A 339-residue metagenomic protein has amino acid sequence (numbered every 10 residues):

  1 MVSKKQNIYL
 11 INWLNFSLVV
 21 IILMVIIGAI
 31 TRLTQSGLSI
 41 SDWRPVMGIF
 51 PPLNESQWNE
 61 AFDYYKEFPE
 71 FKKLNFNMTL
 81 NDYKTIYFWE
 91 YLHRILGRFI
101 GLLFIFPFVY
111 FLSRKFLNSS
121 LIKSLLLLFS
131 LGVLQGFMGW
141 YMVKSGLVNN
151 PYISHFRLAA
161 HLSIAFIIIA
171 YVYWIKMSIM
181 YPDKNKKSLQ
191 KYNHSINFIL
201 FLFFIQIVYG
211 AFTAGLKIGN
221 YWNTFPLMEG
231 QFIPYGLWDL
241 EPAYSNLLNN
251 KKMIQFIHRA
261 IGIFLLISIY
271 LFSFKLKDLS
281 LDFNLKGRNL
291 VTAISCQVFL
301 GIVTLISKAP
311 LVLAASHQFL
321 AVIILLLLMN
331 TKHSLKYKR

Functional and structural regions predicted by a protein language model:
K4, K115-S119, W174-K187, L276-L281 (+1 more regions): Membrane-interface junctions at the ends of membrane-embedded or membrane-associated helices
N12-I49, L202-T213: N-terminal signal-anchor transmembrane alpha helix
F16, V20-I27, K123-V143, F198-Q206 (+1 more regions): Small-polar-interrupted transmembrane alpha-helices in polytopic inner-membrane proteins
T31-I40, F137-L158, T213-N223, V298-V322: Interfacial helix-loop-helix junctions of multi-pass membrane proteins
Y64-L102, S245-L265: Individual transmembrane alpha-helix segments
I100-F106, L162-I179, F264-L271, A321-K336: Hydrophobic cores of alpha-helical transmembrane segments in multi-pass inner/ER membrane proteins, independent
L112-L126, S273-L290: Membrane-interface helix-loop-helix junctions at transmembrane boundaries of multi-pass membrane enzymes, predominantly
I207-L265, Y270-F274: Membrane-interfacial catalytic/cofactor-binding modules of polytopic membrane enzymes
